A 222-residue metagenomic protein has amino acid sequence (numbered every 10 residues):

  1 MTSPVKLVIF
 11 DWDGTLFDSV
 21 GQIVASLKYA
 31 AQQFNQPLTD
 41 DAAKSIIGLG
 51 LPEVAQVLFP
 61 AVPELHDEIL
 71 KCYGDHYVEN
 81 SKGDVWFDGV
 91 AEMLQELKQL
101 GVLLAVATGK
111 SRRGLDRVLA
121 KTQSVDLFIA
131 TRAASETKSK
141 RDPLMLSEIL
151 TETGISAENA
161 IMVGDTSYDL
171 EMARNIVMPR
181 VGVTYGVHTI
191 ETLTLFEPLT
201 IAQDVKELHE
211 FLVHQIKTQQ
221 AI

Functional and structural regions predicted by a protein language model:
T2-L100: N-terminal helical cap/lid subdomain that shapes the substrate entry/recognition surface in HAD-like hydrolases
I46-G50, D88-G89, K110, Q123 (+3 more regions): Short beta->alpha linker loops
G83, S111-M162, S167-I176, I190-T194: Substrate-recognition "cap/lid" segment bordering the active-site pocket of phosphatases
M93-A120: Substrate-recognition element of Asp-dependent hydrolases with the DxDx(T/V) motif
M178, E197-P198: As written
T200-D204: Short acidic-hydrophobic, aromatic-tinged amphipathic segments that line or gate anion-handling sites
